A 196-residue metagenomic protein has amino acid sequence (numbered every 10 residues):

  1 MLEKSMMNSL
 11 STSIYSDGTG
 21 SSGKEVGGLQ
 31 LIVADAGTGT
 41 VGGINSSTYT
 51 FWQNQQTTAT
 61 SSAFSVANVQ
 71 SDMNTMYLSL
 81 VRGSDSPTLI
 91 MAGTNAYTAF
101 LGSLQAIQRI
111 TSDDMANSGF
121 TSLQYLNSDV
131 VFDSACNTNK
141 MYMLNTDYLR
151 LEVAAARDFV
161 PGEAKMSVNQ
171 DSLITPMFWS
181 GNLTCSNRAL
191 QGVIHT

Functional and structural regions predicted by a protein language model:
M1-T196: Core alpha/beta structural scaffold of self-assembling particle/tube/pore-forming proteins
